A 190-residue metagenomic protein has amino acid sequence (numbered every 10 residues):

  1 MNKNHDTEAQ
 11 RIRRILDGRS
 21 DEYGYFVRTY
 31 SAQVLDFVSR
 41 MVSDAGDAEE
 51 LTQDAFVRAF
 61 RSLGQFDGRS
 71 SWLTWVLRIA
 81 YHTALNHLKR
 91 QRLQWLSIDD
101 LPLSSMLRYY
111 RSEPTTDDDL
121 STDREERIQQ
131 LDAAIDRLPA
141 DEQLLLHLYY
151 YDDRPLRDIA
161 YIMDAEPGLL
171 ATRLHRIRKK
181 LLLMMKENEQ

Functional and structural regions predicted by a protein language model:
N4-H5, Q94-R124: Internal acidic/polar
Q10-R14, Q129-L138: Short amphipathic alpha-helical boundary/capping segments
I12-D36: A short, charge-rich alpha-helical start-of-domain segment used by transcription regulators
L16-D17, F56-S71, R90-R92: Sigma70-family region 2
V27, L35, A45-S62: Conserved RNAP core-binding helix
E50-V57, S70-H82: Structural recognition of an alpha-helix C-terminal capping motif at a helix-to-coil junction
D67, R78-D99, R124: Arg/Lys-rich amphipathic alpha helix in sigma70-family domain 2
L85, Q130-A134, E142, L148-Y151 (+1 more regions): DNA-recognition helix of helix-turn-helix
